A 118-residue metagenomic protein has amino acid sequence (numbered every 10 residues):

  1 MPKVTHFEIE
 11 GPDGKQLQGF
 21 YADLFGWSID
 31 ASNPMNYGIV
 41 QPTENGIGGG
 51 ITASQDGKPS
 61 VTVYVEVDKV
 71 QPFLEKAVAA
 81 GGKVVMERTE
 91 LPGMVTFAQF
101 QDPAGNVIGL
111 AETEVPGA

Functional and structural regions predicted by a protein language model:
M1-Q18, N45-G46, V61-V63, E112-A118: N-terminal beta-strand motif that seeds the catalytic metal site of vicinal oxygen chelate
V4-P12, Q55-V78, T96-Q101: Vicinal oxygen chelate
H6, I39, G50, E87 (+1 more regions): Conserved beta-strand positions that form and line the central face of beta-propeller blades
I9, D30, L74-E75, A80-A118: Vicinal oxygen chelate
Y21: Catalytic core of tubulin tyrosine ligase-like
G26-S60, V107-E112: Conserved short beta-strand elements that form part of the metal-binding/catalytic scaffold of enzyme active sites
